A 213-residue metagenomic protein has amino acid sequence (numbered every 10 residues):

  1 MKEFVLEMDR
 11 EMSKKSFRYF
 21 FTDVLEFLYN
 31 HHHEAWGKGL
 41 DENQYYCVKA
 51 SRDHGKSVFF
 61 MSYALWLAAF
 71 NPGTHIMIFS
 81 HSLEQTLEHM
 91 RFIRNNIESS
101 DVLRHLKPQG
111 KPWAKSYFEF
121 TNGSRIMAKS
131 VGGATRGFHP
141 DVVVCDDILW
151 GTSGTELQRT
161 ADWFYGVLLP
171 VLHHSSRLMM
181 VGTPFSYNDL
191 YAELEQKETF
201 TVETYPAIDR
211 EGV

Functional and structural regions predicted by a protein language model:
M1-V213: Short, flexible loop motifs at catalytic/binding sites
